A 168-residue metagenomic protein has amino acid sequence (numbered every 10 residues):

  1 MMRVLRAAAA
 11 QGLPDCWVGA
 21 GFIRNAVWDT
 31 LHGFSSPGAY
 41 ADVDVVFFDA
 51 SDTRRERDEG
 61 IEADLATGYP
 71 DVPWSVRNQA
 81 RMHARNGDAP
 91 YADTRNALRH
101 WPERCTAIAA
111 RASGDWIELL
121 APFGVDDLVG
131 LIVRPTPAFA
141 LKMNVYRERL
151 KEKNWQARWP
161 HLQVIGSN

Functional and structural regions predicted by a protein language model:
M1-N168: Catalytic cores of the polymerase beta-like nucleotidyltransferase superfamily and closely associated nucleotide
